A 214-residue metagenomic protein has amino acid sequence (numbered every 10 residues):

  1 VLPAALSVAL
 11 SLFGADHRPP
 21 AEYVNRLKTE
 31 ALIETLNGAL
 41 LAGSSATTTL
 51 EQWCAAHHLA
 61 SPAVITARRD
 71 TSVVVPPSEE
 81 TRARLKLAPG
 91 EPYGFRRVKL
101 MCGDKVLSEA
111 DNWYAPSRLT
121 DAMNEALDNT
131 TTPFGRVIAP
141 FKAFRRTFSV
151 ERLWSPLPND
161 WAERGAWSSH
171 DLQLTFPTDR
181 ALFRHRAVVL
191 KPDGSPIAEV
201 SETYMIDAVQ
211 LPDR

Functional and structural regions predicted by a protein language model:
V1-S11: Bacterial N-terminal signal peptides
L12-M101, K105-S169, Q173-F183, L190-E199 (+1 more regions): N-terminal domain-onset segments
